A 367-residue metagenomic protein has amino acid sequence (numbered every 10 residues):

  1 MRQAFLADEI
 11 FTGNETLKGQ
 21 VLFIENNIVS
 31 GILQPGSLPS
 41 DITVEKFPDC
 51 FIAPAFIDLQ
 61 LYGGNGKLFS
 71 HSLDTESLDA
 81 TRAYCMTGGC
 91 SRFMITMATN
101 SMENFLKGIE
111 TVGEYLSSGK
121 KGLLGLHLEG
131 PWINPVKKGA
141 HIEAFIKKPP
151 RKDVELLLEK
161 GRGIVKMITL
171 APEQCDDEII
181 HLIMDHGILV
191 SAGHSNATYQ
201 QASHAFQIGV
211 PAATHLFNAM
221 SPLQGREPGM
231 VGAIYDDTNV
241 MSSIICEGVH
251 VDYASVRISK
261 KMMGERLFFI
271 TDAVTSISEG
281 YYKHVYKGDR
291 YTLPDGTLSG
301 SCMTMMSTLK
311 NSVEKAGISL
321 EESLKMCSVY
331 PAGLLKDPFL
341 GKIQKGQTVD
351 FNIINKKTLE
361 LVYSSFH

Functional and structural regions predicted by a protein language model:
M1-L38, T358, S364-S365: N-terminal metal-binding scaffold of metallo-dependent hydrolase/deaminase domains
Q3-F5, I10, L38-D79, A83: Replace "His-x-His-based motif
L61-G66, D79-G108, K121-N134, G161-C175 (+4 more regions): Divalent metal-dependent hydrolysis catalytic cores, especially in the metallo-beta-lactamase
G63-T75, I142-I146, L189-G193: Active-site mouth loops of central-metabolism enzymes
A83-M94, N134-R162, H204-L216, M220 (+2 more regions): Active-site gating loops and adjacent loop-to-helix segments of metal-dependent hydrolytic enzymes
L128, I183, A213, S312 (+1 more regions): Conserved, mostly hydrophobic/aromatic
E155-S276: Active-site core of metal-dependent hydrolases
G229-S242, K260-Q347, F351-I354: His/Asp/Glu-enriched, well-ordered alpha-helical/loop segment that forms or immediately abuts the divalent-metal
